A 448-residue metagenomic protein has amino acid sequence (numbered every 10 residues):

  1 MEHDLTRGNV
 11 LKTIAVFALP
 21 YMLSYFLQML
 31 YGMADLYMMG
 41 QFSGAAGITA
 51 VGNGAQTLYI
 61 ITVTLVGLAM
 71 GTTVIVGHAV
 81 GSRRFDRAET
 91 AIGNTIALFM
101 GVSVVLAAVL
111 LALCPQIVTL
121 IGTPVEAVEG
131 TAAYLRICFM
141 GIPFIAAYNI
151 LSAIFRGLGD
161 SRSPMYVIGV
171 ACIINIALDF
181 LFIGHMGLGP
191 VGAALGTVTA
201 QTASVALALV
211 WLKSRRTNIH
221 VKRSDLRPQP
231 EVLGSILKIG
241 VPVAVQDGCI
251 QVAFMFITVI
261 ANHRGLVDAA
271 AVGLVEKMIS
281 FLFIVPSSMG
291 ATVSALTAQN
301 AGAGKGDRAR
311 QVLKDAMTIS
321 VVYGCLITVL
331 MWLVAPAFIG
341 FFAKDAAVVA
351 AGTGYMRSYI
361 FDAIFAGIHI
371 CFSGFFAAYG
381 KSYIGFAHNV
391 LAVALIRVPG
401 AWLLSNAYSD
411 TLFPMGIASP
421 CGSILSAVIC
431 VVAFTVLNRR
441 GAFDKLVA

Functional and structural regions predicted by a protein language model:
M1-A18, V76-P143, H185-V241, T297-D362 (+1 more regions): Short alpha-helical transmembrane segments in multi-pass integral membrane proteins
L5-F42, Q56-G71, I75, M100-A107 (+6 more regions): N-terminal transmembrane alpha-helices
V16-D35, I137, A171, A200-S204 (+4 more regions): Transmembrane helical elements of multi-pass membrane transporters/channels
F26, L30-T49, V118-V125, L181-L188 (+5 more regions): Helix-terminus/linker motif at the lipid-water interface of multi-pass membrane proteins
M33-L36, A108, I150-I154, I173-L181 (+7 more regions): Alpha-helical transmembrane segments of multipass membrane proteins
S43-Q56, L135, A194, L266-F281 (+2 more regions): Small-residue hotspots at the loop-to-helix junctions and early N-terminal turns of transmembrane alpha-helices
I48-A108, I145-P164, T258, A271-A335 (+1 more regions): Small-residue-rich hydrophobic transmembrane alpha-helices
A69, I137-R156, P164-C172, A193-A208 (+5 more regions): Short runs within selected transmembrane alpha-helices of multi-pass transporters and secretion channels
